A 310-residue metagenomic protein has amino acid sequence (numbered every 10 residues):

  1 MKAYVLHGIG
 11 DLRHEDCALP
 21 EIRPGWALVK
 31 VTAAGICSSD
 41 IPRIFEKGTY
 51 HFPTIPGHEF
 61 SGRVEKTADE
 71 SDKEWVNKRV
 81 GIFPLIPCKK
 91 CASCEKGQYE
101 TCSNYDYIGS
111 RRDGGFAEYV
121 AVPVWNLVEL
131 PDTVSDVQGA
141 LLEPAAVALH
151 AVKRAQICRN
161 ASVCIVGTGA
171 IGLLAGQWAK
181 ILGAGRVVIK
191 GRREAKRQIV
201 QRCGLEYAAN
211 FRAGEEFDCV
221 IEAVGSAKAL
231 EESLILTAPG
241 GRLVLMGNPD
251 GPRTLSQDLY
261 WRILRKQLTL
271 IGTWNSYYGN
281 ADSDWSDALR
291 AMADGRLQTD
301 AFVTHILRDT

Functional and structural regions predicted by a protein language model:
P20-A34, K47-A92, P131-T133: Glycine-rich beta-strand-centered segment in the early N-terminal region that forms part of a ligand/cofactor-binding
E74-V76, I157, T237: Short, well-ordered loop/turn sites that connect or cap secondary structure elements
R79, S162, G241-R242, T269: Short glycine-centered segments of the SAM/dcSAM-binding site in methyltransferase folds
I86-V166: NAD(P)H dinucleotide-binding glycine-rich loop of Rossmann-like/cofactor-binding domains, especially the beta1-alpha1
V134-N210: Mid-domain Rossmann-like dinucleotide-binding core that forms the NAD(H)/NADP(H) cofactor-binding site
A155, Q198-L268: Glycine-rich cofactor phosphate-binding loops and adjacent beta1-alpha1 units of small-molecule cofactor enzyme domains
K190-R193, A223, W274: N-terminal Rossmann-fold cofactor-binding loop
R253-H305: C-terminal substrate-binding/catalytic core of Rossmann-like NAD(P)-dependent dehydrogenases/reductases
